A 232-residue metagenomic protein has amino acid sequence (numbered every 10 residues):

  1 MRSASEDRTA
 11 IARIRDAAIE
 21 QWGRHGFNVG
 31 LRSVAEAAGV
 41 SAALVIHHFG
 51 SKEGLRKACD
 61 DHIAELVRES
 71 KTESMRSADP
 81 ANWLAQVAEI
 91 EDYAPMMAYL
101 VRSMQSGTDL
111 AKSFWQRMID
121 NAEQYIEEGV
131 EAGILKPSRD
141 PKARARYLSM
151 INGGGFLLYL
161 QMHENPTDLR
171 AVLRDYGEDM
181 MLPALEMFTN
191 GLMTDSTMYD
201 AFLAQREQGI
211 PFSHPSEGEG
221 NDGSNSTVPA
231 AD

Functional and structural regions predicted by a protein language model:
R2-R13: Short, Lys/Arg-enriched anionic-surface-contact patches
R13, A17, Q21-G54, A58 (+1 more regions): Helix-turn-helix
R13, P95, Y99, R117 (+3 more regions): Amphipathic alpha-helical interaction segments
A58, E65-R102, S106, P141 (+1 more regions): Hydrophobic alpha-helical connector segments
V67-K71, T108-I134, A143-R146: Amphipathic alpha-helical packing segments from all-alpha helical-bundle domains
V87-E123, L160-E164: Amphipathic alpha-helical segments used for helix-helix packing
D120, Q124, E128-E131, L157-D232: C-terminal peripheral helix-coil segments that are non-catalytic and often amphipathic
S149, G154-L158: Outer-membrane beta-barrel translocator/channel fold
